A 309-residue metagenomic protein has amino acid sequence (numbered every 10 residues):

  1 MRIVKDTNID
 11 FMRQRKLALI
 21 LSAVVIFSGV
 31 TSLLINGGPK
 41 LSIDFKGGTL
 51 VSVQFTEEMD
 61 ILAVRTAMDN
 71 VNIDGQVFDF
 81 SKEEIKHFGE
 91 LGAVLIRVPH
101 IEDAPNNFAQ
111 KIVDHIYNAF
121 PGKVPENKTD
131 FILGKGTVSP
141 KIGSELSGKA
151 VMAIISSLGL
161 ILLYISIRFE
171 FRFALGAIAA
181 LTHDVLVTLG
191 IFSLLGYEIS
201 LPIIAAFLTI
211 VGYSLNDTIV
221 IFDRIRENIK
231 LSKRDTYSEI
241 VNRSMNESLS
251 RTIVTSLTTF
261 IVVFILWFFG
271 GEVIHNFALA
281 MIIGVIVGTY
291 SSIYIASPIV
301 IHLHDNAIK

Functional and structural regions predicted by a protein language model:
M1-K309: A structural signal for conserved, well-ordered secondary-structure elements that form binding/interaction cores
